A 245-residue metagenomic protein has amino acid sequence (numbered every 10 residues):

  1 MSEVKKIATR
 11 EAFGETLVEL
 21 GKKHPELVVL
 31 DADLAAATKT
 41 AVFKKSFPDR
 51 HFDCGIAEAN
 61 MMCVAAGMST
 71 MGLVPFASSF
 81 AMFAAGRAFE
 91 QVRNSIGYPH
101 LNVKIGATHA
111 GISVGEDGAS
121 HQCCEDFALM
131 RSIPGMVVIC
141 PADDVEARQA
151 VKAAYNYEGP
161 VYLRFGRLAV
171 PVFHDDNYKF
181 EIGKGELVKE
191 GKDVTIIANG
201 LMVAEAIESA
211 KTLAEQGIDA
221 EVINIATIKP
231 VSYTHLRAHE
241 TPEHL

Functional and structural regions predicted by a protein language model:
M1-R164, A169: Thiamine diphosphate
A8-L20, V42-K44, Q149-P160, A169-E215: Glycine-/acidic-rich phosphate or pyrophosphate-binding loops and their flanking alpha/beta elements
V29, L213, T234-H235: Adenylate-forming
L30, R164, I197-N199, E221-I225: Short, conserved beta-strand edge motifs with alternating hydrophobic and charged residues
D49-R50, A214-D219: Secondary-structure transition/capping motifs at alpha-helix termini and the adjoining loop/turn into the next element
F89-E90, A206-I207, Y233: Conserved strand-to-helix beginnings and helix N-cap segments that scaffold or border functional pockets
E221-L236: Generic long, charged, amphipathic alpha-helical segments
H235-L245: Single conserved hydrophobic/aromatic residue that forms the stacking wall/gate of nucleotide- or nucleobase-binding
